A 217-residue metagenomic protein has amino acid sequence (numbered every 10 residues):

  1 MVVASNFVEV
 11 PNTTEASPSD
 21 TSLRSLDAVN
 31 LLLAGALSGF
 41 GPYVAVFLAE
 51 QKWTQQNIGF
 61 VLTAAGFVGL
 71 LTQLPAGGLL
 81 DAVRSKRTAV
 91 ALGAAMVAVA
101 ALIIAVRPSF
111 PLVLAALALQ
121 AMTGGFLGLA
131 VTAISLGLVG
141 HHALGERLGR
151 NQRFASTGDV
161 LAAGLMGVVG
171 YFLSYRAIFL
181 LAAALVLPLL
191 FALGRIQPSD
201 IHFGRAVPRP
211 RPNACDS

Functional and structural regions predicted by a protein language model:
A16-G66: Helix-loop boundary and gating motifs at the non-cytosolic
A45, A162-G170: Small-residue (Gly/Pro/Ala) motifs that create kinks and tight helix-helix packing interfaces
F60-G78: Central cavity-lining transmembrane alpha-helices of secondary-active solute carriers, predominantly the Major
T72-S85, G170: Helix-to-loop junctions at the C-terminal end of transmembrane segments in multipass secondary transporters
T88-L102, A183: Structural signature of the two symmetry-related core transmembrane helices
A105-A116: Helix-loop junctions at membrane interfaces in 12-TM secondary transporters
A118-A155: Cytoplasmic helix-loop-helix junction between adjacent transmembrane helices in 12-TM secondary transporters
A183-A206: C-terminal membrane-cytosol helix-exit motif in multi-pass small-molecule transporters
